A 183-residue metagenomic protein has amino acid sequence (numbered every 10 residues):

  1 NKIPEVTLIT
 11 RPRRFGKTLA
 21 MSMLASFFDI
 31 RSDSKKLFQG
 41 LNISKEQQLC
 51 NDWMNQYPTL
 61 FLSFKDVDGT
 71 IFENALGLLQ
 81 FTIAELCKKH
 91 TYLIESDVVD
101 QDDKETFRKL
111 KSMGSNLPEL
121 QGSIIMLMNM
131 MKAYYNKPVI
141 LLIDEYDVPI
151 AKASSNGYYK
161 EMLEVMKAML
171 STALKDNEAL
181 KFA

Functional and structural regions predicted by a protein language model:
N1, I9, S26-Y92: P-loop NTPase motor core
P12-R13: The conserved Walker
K17: Conserved lysine of the Walker
A20: Hydrophobic positions on the alpha1 helix immediately C-terminal to the Walker A/P-loop
S34, Q39, S155-S171: Substrate-gripping "pore-loop 1 plus following alpha2 helix"
V67-N74, L78-Q121, P149-Y158: Conserved P-loop NTPase mechanochemical-coupling segment
C87, S123-Y134, E161-F182: Substrate-engagement module of ASCE P-loop NTPases
Y135-Y159: Conserved P-loop NTPase "ATPase switch" module shared by AAA+ and STAND
